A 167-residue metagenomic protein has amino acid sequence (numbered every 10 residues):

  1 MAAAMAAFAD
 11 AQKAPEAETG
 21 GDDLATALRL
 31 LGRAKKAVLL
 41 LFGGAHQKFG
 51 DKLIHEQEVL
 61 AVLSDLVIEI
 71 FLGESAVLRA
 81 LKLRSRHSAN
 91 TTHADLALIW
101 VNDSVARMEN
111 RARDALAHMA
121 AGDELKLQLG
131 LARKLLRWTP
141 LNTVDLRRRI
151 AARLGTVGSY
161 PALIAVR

Functional and structural regions predicted by a protein language model:
M1-R167: Flavin-dependent oxidoreductase catalytic core characteristic of acyl-CoA dehydrogenase/oxidase-like enzymes
